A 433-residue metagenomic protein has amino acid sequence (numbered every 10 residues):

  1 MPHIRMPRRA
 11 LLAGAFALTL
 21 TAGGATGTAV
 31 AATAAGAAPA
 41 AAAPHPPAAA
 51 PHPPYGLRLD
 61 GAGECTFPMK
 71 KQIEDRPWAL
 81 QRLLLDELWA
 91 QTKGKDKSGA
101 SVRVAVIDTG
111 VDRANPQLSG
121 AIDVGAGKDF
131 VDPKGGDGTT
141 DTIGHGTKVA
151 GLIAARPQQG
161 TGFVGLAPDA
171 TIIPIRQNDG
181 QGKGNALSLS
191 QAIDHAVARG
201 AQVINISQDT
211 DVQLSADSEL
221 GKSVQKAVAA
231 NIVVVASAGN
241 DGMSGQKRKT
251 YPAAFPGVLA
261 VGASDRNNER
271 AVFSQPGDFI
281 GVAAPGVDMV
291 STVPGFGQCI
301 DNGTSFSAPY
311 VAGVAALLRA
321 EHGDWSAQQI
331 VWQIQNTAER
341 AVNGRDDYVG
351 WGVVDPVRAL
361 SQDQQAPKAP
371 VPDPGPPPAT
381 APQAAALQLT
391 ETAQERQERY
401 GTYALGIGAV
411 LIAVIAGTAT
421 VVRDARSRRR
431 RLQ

Functional and structural regions predicted by a protein language model:
L20-A32: C-terminal segment of classical bacterial N-terminal signal peptides
P51-D169, A198: Active-site core segment of subtilase-fold serine proteases
D132-L214, D265, A341-N343: Subtilisin-like peptidase catalytic core
L152, G286-V354: Hydrolase catalytic cores
Q177-Y251, G297-N302: Substrate-binding/access-modulating region of protease and related hydrolase catalytic domains
S237-V258, G262-F279, S291-G303, N343-V349: Active-site-adjacent substrate-recognition loops and nearby beta-strands within hydrolase catalytic domains
V272, H322-G417: C-terminal subdomain of the subtilisin-like protease fold in secreted/lumenal serine endopeptidases
I407-Q433: C-terminal membrane-anchoring or membrane-association module
